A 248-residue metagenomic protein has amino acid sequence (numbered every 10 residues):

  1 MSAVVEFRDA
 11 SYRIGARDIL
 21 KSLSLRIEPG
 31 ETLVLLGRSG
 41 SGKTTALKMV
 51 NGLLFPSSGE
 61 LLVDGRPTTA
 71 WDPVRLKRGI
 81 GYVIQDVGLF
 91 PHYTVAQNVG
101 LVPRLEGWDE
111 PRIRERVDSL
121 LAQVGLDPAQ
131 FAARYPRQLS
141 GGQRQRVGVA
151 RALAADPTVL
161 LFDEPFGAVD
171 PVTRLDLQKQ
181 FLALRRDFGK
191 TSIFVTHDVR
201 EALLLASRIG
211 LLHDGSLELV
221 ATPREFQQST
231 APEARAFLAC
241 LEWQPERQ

Functional and structural regions predicted by a protein language model:
N51: Helix-to-loop junction immediately C-terminal to a conserved catalytic motif
P67-G81, L105, E110, F226-T230: ABC ATPase NBD coupling module
A96-R104, R114, D118: Short helical segment in ABC ATPase nucleotide-binding domains corresponding to the A-loop/adjacent helical element
R134-L139, Q143: Conserved ABC ATPase signature
D156: Conserved catalytic motifs of ABC-family nucleotide-binding domains
L160-D163: Catalytic Walker B motif of ABC-type/P-loop ATPase nucleotide-binding domains
D214-G215: Conserved ABC ATPase "signature" C-loop
